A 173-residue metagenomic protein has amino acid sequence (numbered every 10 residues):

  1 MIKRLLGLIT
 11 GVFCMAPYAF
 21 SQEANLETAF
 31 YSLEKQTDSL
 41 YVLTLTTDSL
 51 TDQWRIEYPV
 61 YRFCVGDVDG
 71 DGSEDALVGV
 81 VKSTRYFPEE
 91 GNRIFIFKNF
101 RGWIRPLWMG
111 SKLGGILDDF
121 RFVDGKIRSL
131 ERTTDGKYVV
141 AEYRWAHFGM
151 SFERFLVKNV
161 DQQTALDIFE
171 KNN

Functional and structural regions predicted by a protein language model:
M1-R4: Positively charged n-region of N-terminal signal peptides that target proteins for export
L6-G7, R85: Intrinsically disordered, low-complexity segments enriched in glycine/proline and serine/threonine
G7-P17: Bacterial N-terminal signal peptides
A19-N173: Beta-propeller-forming repeat regions
